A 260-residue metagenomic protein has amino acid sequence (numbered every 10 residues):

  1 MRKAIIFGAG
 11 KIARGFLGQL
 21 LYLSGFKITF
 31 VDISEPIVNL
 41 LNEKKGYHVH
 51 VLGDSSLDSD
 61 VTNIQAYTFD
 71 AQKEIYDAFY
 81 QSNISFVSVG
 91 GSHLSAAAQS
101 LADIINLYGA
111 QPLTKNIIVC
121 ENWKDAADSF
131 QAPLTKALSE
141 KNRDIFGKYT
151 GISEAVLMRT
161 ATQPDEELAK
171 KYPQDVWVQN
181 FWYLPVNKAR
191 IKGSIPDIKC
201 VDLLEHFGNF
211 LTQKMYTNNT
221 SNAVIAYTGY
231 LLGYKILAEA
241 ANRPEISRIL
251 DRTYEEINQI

Functional and structural regions predicted by a protein language model:
M1-F7, K11-I260: Substrate/ligand-engaging "lid" and interaction regions
